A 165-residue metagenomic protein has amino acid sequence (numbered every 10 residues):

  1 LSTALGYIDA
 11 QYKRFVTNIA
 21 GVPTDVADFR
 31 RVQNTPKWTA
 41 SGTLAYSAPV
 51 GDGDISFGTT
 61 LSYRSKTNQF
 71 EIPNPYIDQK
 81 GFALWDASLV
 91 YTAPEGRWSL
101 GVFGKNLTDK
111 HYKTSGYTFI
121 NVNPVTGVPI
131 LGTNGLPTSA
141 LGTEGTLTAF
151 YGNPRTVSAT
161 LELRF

Functional and structural regions predicted by a protein language model:
L1-E71, T160-R164: Gram-negative outer-membrane beta-barrel transporters
V26-V32, S47-P49, P75-I77, V90 (+1 more regions): Outer-membrane beta-barrel proteins
P36-A40, G81-W85, N153-V157: Residues that define the transmembrane beta-barrel architecture of outer-membrane proteins
A40-G42, A87-L89, P124-T126: Feature captures outer-membrane beta-barrel proteins of Gram-negative bacteria and organelles
L44, D86, G96-S99: Mobile, glycine-rich extracellular loop/lid and propeptide segments that shape or gate substrate/ligand access
F57, D86-A87: Amphipathic alpha-helical protein-interaction segments enriched in hydrophobic
S62-F70, Y91-F165: C-terminal beta-signal and adjacent terminal beta-strands/loops of Gram-negative outer-membrane beta-barrel proteins
I72-P73, F82: Generic long, charged, amphipathic alpha-helical segments
